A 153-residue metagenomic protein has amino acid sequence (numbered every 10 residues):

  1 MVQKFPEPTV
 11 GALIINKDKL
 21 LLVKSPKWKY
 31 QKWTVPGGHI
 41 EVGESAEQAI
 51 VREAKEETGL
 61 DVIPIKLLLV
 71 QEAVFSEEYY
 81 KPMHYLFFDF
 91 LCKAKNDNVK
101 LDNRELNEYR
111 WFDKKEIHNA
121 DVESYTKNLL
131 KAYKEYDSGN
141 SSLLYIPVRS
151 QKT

Functional and structural regions predicted by a protein language model:
M1-L20, F88-L91: Conserved N-terminal beta-strand and adjoining loop/helix that marks the start of the Nudix/MutT-like hydrolase domain
F5, L13, P26, V99-D102: Generic structural signal for beta-strand residues in well-ordered domains
P6, Q31, P82-L86: Residue-level preference for beta-strand/loop junctions
V10, V62-I65: Small-residue-enriched segments and motifs
N16-E56: Conserved Nudix-box catalytic region and its N-terminal flanking loop in Nudix hydrolases and closely related
Y30-W33, R104-T153: Nudix hydrolase/Nudix homology domain
I40-I63, V74-Y125: Unchanged
L67-V70: Residue-level recognition of beta-strand microenvironments
